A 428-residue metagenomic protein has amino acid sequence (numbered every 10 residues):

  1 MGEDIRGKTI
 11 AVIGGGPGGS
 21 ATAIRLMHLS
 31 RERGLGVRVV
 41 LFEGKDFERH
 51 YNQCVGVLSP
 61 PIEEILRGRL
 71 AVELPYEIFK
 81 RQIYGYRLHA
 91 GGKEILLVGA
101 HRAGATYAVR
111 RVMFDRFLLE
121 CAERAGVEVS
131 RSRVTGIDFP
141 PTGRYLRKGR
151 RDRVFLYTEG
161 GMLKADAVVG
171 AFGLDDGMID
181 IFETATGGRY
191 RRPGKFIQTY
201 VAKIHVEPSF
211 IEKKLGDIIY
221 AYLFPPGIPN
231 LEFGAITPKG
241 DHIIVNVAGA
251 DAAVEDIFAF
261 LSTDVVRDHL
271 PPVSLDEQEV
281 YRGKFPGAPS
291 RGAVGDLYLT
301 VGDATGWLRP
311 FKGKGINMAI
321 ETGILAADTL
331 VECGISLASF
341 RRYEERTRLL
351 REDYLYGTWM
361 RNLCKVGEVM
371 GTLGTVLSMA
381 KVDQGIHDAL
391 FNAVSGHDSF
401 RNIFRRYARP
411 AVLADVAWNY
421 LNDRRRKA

Functional and structural regions predicted by a protein language model:
G2-G18: Beta1/beta-strand and adjacent pyrophosphate-binding region of the FAD-binding site in flavoprotein oxidoreductases
R25-H28, C121-L270, G306: Predominantly flavin-linked oxidoreductase catalytic cores and closely associated redox partners
M27-N52: Glycine-rich FAD pyrophosphate-binding loop
G44-R87: N-terminal FAD cofactor-binding segment of flavoenzymes
G68, I78, F114-E128: N-terminal Rossmann-like dinucleotide/flavin-binding domain of flavoprotein oxidoreductases that bind FAD/FMN
F79, G136, N230, A252-T329 (+1 more regions): FAD/FMN-dependent oxidoreductases across multiple families
K93-M113, R153-F155, P238-A248: Helix-loop-beta segment of a Rossmann-like dinucleotide-binding subdomain
V331-A428: C-terminal helical "tail/cap" subdomain of flavin- and related membrane-associated enzymes
